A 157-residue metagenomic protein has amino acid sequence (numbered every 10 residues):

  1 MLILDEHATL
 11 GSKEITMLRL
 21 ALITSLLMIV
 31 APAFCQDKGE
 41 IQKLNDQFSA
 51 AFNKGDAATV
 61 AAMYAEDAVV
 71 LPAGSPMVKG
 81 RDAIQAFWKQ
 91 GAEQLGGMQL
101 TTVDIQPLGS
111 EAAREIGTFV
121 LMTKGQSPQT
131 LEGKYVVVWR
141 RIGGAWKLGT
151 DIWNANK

Functional and structural regions predicted by a protein language model:
I3-T16: Short, Lys/Arg-enriched N-terminal segments with co-localized hydrophobic residues within the first ~10-30 amino acids
E14, L18-L20, T24-E66, D82: Short, low-complexity N-terminal intrinsically disordered segments enriched in polar/charged residues
A57, D67, S75-M77, L121-M122 (+1 more regions): Solvent-exposed loop/turn segments at secondary-structure junctions within structured extracellular/periplasmic domains
M63, A68-K79, K89-L95: A short gly/proline-enriched turn/hairpin at secondary-structure junctions
Y64, G74, D104, G117-F119 (+1 more regions): A mature extracytoplasmic/lumenal domain signature
A83-S127: Surface-exposed, charged secondary-structure patches
E132-K157: Short beta-strand edge/turn micro-motifs at domain boundaries
